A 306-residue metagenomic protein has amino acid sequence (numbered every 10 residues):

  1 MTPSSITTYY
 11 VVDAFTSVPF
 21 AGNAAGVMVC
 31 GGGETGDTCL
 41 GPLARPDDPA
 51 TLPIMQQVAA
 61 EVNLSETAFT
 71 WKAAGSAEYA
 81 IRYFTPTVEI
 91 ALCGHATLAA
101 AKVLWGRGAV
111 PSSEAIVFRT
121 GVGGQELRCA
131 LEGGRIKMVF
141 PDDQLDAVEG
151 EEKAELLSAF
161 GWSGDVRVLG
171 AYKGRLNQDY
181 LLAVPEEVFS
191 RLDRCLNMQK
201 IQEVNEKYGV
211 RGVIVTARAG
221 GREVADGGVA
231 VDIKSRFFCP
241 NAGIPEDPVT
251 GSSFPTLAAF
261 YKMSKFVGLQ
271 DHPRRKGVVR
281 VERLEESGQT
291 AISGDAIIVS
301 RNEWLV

Functional and structural regions predicted by a protein language model:
T2-L92, L98-V306: Active-site proximal loop and beta-alpha junction motif in alpha/beta enzyme cores
